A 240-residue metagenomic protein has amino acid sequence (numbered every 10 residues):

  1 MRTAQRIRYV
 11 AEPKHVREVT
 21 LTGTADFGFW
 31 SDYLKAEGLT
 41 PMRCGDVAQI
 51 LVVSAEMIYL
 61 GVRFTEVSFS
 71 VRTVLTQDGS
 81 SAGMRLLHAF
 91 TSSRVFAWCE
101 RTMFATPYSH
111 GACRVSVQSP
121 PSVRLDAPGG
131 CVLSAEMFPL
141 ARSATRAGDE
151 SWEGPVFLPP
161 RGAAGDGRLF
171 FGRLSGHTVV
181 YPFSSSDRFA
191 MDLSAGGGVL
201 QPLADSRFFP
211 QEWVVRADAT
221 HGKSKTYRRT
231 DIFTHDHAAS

Functional and structural regions predicted by a protein language model:
M1-F64, G196, P202-P210, R216-D218 (+2 more regions): N-terminal domain-onset segments
M1-R2, T102-S240: Interaction-surface and assembly-scaffold signal
A55-R142: Aromatic- and glycine-enriched beta-alpha-beta binding-site module
